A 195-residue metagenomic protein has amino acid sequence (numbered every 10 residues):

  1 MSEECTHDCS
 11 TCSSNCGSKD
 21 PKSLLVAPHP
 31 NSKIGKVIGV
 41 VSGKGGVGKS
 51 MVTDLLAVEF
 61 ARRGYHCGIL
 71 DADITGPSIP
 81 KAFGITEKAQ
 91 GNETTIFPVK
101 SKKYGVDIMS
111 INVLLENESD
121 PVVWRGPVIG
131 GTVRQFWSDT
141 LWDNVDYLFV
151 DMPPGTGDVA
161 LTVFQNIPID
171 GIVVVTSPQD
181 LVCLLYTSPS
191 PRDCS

Functional and structural regions predicted by a protein language model:
S2-V26: Cysteine-cluster motifs in flexible loop/terminal segments that predominantly coordinate metals
N31, K36-I74, R192: Walker A/P-loop phosphate-binding motif and the immediately C-terminal alpha-helix
I34, G45, D71, I79 (+4 more regions): Residue-level signature of catalytic and energy-coupling elements of molecular machines, predominantly ATP/GTP-dependent
K49-T53, P77-S78, G155-A160, L184-L185: Short glycine/serine/threonine-rich phosphate/pyrophosphate-binding segments that cradle anionic phosphate groups
H66-C67, A72-E116, G130: Phosphate-binding loop that captures ATP/GTP phosphates
L115-A160: Phosphate-binding/switch loop-helix module in NTP-utilizing enzymes
T162-Q179: Inter-motif core of Ras-like GTPase G domains
Y186-S195: Single conserved hydrophobic/aromatic residue that forms the stacking wall/gate of nucleotide- or nucleobase-binding
